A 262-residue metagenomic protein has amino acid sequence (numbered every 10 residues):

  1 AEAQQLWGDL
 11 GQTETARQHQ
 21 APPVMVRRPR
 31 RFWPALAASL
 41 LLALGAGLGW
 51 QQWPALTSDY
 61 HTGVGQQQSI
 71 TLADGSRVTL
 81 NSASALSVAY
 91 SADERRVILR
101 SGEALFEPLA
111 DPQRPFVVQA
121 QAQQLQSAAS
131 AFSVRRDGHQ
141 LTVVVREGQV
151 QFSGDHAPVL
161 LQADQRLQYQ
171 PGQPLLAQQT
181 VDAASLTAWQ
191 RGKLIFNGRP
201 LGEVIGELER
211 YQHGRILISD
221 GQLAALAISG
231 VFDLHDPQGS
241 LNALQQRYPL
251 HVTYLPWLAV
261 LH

Functional and structural regions predicted by a protein language model:
A1-A35: Positively biased amphipathic helices and basic secretion/translocation or surface-docking motifs that either flank
A21-A35, G45-H262: A residue-level detector for the "anchor" residue at the start of short, highly conserved motifs
S39-A43: Bacterial N-terminal signal peptides
